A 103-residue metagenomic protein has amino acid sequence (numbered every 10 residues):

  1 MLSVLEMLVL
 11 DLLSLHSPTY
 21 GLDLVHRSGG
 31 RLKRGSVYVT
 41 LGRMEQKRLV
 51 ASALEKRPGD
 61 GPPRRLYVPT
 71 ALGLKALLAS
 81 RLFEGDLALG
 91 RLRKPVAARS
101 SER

Functional and structural regions predicted by a protein language model:
M1-S36: N-terminal helix-turn-helix DNA-binding core of bacterial DNA-binding proteins
L10-L13, L41, L77: Generic leucine side-chain signal with a strong bias for well-ordered alpha-helical environments
L15-T19, Q46-K47, L72-L74: Short, charged/polar surface micro-motifs in flexible loops or helix N-caps
L22, S52-K56, L72, P95: Short alpha-helix boundary/capping motifs
V37-K47: Basic amphipathic alpha-helical segments that dock to polyanions
E45-P62, V68: Beta-hairpin "wing" of winged helix-turn-helix
L72-R103: Amphipathic alpha-helical dimerization/coiled-coil segments that flank or bridge DNA-binding/regulatory modules
